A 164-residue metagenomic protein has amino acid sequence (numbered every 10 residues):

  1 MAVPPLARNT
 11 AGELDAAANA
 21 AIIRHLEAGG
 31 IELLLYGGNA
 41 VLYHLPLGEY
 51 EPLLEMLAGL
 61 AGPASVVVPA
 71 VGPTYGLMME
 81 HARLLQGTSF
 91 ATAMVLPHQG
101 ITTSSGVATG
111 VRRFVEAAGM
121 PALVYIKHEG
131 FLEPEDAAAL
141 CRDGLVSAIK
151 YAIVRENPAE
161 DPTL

Functional and structural regions predicted by a protein language model:
M1-A139: Active-site beta->alpha loop and helix N-cap motifs at the rims of alpha/beta catalytic domains
A117, H128-L164: Catalytic alpha/beta core domains of metabolic enzymes, predominantly
